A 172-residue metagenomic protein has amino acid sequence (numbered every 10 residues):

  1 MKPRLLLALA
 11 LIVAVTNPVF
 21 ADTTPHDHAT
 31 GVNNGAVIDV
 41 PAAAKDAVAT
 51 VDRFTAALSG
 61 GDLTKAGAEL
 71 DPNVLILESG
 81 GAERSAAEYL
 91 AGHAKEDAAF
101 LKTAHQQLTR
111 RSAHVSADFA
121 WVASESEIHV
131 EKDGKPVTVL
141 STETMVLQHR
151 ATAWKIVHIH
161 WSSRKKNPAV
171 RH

Functional and structural regions predicted by a protein language model:
M1-L7: Bacterial N-terminal signal peptides that target proteins for export
A8-N17: Bacterial N-terminal signal peptides
A21-P72, E88, P168-H172: Short, low-complexity N-terminal intrinsically disordered segments enriched in polar/charged residues
D22-A29, A36, L140-N167: Short beta-strand edge/turn micro-motifs at domain boundaries
L63-V115: A solvent-exposed, acidic/Ser-Thr-rich amphipathic alpha-helical stretch
L70, G80-G81, S124-I128, E143 (+1 more regions): A mature extracytoplasmic/lumenal domain signature
A117-A151, K165-H172: Exposed beta-sheet edge and beta->alpha loop/turn motif
